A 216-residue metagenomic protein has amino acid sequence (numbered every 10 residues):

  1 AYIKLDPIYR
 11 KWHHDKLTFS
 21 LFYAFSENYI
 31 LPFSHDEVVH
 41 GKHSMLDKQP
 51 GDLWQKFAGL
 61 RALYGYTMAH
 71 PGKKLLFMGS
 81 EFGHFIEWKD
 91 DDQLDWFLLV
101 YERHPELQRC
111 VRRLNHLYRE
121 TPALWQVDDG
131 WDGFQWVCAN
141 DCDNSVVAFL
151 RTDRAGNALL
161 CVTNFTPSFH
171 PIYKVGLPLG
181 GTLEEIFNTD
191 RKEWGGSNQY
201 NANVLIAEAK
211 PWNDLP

Functional and structural regions predicted by a protein language model:
Y2-L46, H70: Aromatic-lined glycan-binding groove of carbohydrate-active enzymes
R10-W12, D36, G41-K42, K48-L76 (+1 more regions): Carbohydrate-interacting/catalytic domains
